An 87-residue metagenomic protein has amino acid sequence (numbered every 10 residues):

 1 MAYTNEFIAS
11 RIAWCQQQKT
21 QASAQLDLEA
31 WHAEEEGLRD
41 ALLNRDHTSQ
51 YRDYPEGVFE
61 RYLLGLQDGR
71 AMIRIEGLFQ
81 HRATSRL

Functional and structural regions predicted by a protein language model:
M1-L87: Intrinsic-disorder/low-complexity detector
